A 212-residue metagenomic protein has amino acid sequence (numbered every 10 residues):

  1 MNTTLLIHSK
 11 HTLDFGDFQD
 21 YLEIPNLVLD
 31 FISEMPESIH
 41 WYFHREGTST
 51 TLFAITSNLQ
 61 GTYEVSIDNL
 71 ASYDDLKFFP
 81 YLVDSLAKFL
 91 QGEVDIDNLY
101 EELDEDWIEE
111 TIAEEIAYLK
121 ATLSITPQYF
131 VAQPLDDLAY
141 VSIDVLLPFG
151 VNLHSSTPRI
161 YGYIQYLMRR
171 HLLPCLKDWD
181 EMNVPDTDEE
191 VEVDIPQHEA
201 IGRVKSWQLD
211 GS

Functional and structural regions predicted by a protein language model:
M1-F15, N69: Terminal, regulation- and interaction-focused segments at domain boundaries
T4-L5, Y63-V65, E93: Hydrophobic beta-strand segments of well-ordered beta-sheets in folded domains
S9-V28, F79-K88: Amphipathic alpha-helical segments
G16-D74, E192-D194, I201-Q208: Short, intrinsically disordered low-complexity segments
G61, L70-E93, S212: Amphipathic protein-protein interaction modules
Q91-E101: A short amphipathic beta-strand at an alpha->beta junction
Y100-E101, E105-I108: Extracellular/luminal low-complexity Ser/Thr/Pro-rich, glycosylation-prone repeat/linker regions
W107-S212: Aromatic/basic-lined ligand-recognition segments that form π-stacking hydrophobic pockets flanked by Lys/Arg to engage
